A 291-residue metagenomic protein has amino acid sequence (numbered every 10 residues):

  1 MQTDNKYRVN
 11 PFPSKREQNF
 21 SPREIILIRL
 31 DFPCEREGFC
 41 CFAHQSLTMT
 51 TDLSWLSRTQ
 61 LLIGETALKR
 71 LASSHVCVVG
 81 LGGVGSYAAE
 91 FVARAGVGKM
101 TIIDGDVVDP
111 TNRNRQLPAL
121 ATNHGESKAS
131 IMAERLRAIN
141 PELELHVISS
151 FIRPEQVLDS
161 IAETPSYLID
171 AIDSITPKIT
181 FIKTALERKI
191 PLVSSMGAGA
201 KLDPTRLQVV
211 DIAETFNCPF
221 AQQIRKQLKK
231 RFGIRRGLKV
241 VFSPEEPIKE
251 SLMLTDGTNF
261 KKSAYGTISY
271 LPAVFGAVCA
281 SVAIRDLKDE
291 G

Functional and structural regions predicted by a protein language model:
C34, C40-C41: Cysteine-centered motifs
L47-C77, P110: N-terminal charged helix/coil linker that caps or initiates catalytic domains
T50, A162-Y167, I172-P177, E187 (+4 more regions): Glycine-rich phosphate/adenylate-binding loop
V78-L81, I102: Hydrophobic Val/Ile/Leu positions in short beta-strands of Rossmann-like dinucleotide-binding domains
V84: Hydrophobic/small residue at the entry helix of a nucleotide-binding pocket
R94-K99: Conserved S-adenosyl-L-methionine
D104-I139: Glycine-rich phosphate-binding loop and adjoining beta1-alpha1-beta2 segment of Rossmann-like nucleotide-binding folds
S149-Q156: Conserved SAM/SAH-binding loop
